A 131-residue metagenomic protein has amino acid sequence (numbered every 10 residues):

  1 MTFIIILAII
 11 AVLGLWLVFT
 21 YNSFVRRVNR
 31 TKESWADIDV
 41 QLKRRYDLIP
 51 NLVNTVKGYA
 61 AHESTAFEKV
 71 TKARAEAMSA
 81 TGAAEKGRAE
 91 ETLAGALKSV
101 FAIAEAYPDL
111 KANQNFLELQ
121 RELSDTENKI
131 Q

Functional and structural regions predicted by a protein language model:
M1-Q131: A helix-centric hydrophobic-segment signal that preferentially recognizes long, alpha-helical stretches used
